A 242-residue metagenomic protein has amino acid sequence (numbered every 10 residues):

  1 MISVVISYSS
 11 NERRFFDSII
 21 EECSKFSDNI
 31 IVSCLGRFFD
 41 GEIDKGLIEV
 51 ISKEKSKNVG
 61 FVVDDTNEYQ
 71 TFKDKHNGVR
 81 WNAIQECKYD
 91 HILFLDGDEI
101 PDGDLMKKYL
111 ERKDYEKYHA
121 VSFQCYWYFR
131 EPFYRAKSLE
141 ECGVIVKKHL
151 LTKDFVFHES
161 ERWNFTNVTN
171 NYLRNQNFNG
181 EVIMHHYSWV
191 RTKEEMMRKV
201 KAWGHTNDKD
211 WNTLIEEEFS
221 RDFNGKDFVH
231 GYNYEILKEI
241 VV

Functional and structural regions predicted by a protein language model:
M1-V5, N29: Cell-envelope/extracellular polymer assembly enzymes that use nucleotide-activated donors
I2, K57-G60, Y118: Short, conserved active-site loop motifs that form the nucleotide-linked donor/cofactor pocket
N11-F26, I30-C34, F39-K45: Short, well-formed alpha-helical segments that are part of the catalytic scaffolds of diverse glycosyltransferases
S27-D28, K88, K117: Residue-level detector of structured alpha->beta connecting loops
L35, L95-D96, S122: Active-site acidic Asp-centered loop
L35-H91: Active-site-proximal specificity loops/subdomain of glycosyltransferases
Y69-I84, E99-V242: Catalytic-site signature of metal-activated, phosphate-bearing donor transferases, centered on the GT-A/GT-A-like
Y89-D102: Short beta-strand-to-loop acidic/aromatic patch adjacent to the donor-nucleotide binding site
